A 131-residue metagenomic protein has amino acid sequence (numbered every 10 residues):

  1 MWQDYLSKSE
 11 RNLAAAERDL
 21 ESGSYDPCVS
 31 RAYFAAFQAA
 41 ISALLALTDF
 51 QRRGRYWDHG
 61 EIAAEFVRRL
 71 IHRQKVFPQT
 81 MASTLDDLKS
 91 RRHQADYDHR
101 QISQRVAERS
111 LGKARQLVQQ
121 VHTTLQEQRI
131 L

Functional and structural regions predicted by a protein language model:
M1-L131: Terminal alpha-helical segments
